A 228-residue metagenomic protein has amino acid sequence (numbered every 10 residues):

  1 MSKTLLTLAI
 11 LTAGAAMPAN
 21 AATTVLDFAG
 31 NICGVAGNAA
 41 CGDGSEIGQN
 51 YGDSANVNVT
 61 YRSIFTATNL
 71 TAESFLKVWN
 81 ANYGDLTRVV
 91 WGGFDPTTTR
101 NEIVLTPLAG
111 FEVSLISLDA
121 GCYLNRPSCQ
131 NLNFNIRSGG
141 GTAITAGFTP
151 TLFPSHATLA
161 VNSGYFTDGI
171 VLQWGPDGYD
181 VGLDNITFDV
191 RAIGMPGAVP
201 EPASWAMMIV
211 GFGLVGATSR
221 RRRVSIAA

Functional and structural regions predicted by a protein language model:
S2-N20: Gram-negative bacterial Sec-dependent N-terminal signal peptides
A22-V104: N-terminal targeting leaders for non-cytosolic proteins
V25-I32, A40-D43, Y51-G52, N56 (+2 more regions): Terminal, low-complexity interaction segments
G110-S117, T167: Extended extracellular/luminal ectodomain segments enriched in beta-structured repeat modules
G121-Q130: Extended, low-complexity, turn-rich repeat/linker tracts enriched in Gly/Pro/Ser/Thr and Asp/Glu that occur
P200-R220: A short, hydrophobic C-terminal helix/tail in secreted or cell-surface proteins
R222-A228: Short, charged juxtamembrane terminal tails flanking transmembrane helices
